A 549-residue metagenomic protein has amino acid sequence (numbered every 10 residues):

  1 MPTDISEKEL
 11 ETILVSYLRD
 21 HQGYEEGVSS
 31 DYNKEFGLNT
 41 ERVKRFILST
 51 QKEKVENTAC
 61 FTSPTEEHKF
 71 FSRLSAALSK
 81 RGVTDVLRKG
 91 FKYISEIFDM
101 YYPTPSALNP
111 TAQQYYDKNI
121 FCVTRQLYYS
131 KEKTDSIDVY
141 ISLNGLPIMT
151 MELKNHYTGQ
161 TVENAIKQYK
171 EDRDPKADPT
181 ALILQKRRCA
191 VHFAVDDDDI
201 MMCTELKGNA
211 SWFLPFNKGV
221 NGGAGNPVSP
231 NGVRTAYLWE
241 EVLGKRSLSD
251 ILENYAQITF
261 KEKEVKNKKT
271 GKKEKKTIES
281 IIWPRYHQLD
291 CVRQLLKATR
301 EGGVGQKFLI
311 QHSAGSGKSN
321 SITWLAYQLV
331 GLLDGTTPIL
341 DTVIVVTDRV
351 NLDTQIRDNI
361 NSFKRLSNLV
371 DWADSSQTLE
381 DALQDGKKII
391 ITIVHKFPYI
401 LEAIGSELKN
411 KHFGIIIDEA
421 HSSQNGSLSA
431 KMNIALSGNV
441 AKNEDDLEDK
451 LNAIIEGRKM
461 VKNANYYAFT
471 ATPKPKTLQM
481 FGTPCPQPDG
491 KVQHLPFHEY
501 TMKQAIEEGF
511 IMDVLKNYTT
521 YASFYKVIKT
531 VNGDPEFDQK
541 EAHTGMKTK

Functional and structural regions predicted by a protein language model:
M1-T342, N351-L366, H395, G405 (+2 more regions): ATP-dependent helicase/translocase motor core
L146-I148, R187-A190, L340-D341, K387 (+4 more regions): Short glycine-/polar-rich loops that comprise or flank the Walker A/P-loop and associated switch/sensor motifs
Y157, S423-Q424, K476: Catalytic P-loop NTPase motifs of RecA-like helicase/translocase cores
F193-A194, I390-I393, A464-T470: Structural recognition of the conserved hydrophobic beta-strand(s) that form the central parallel beta-sheet of P-loop
S229-G232, K476-K549: Interdomain helical connector at the RecA1-RecA2 junction of SF1/SF2 helicase-like NTPases
T347-V350, V370-E380, V394-Y399: Conserved helicase motor
S362, S376-I390, S406-E407: Conserved motor-coupling elements within RecA-like helicase/translocase cores
K387-E419, S423-I434, A441-E456: Conserved RecA-like ASCE ATPase "motif II neighborhood" in helicase/translocase motors
